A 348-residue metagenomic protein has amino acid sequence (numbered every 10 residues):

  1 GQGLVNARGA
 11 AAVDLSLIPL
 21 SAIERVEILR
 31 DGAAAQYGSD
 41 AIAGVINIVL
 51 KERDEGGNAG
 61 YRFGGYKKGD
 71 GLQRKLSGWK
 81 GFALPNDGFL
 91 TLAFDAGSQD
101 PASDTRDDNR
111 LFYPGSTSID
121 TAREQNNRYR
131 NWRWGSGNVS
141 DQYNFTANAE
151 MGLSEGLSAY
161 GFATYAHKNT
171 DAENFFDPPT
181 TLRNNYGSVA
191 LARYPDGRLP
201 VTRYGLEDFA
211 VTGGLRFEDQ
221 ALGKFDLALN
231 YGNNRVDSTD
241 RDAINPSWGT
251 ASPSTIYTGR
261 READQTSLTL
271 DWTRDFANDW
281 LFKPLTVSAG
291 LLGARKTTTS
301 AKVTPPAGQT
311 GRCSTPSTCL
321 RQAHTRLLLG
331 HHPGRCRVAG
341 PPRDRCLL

Functional and structural regions predicted by a protein language model:
Q2-R30, G78: Short acidic/polar hinge/loop motifs at secondary-structure boundaries that mediate gating or recognition
A7-G9, I28-L29, G60-F63, N126-R133 (+5 more regions): Extracytoplasmic loops and strand-loop junctions of Gram-negative outer membrane beta-barrel proteins
V13-S16, I28, D40-Y61, R74-L76: N-terminal periplasmic accessory domains that precede and gate Gram-negative outer-membrane beta-barrel machines
D40-I42, G64-L76, D141-Y143, G205-F209 (+2 more regions): Residues that define the transmembrane beta-barrel architecture of outer-membrane proteins
L50-E52, R74-A83, R326-G334: Feature captures outer-membrane beta-barrel proteins of Gram-negative bacteria and organelles
E55-N58, K68-N174, P178-D196, P200-Q220: Transmembrane beta-barrel wall of Gram-negative outer-membrane proteins
G57-G65, G78, A339-L348: Transmembrane beta-strand segments that form the barrel wall of outer-membrane beta-barrel proteins
N148-N169, L199-L348: Face-selective signature of the C-terminal outer-membrane beta-barrel domain
